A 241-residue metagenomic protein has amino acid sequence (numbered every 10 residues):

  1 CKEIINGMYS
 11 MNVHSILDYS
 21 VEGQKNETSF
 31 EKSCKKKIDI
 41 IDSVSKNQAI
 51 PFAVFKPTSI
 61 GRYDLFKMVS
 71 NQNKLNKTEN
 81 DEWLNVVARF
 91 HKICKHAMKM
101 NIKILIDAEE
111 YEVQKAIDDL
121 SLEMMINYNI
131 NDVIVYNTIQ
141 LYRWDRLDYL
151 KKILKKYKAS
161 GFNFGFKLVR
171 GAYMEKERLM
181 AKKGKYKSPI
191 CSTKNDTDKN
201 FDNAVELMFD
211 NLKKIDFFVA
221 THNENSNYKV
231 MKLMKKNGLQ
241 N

Functional and structural regions predicted by a protein language model:
C1-N241: Positively charged, amphipathic and often flexible ligand-engagement surfaces
